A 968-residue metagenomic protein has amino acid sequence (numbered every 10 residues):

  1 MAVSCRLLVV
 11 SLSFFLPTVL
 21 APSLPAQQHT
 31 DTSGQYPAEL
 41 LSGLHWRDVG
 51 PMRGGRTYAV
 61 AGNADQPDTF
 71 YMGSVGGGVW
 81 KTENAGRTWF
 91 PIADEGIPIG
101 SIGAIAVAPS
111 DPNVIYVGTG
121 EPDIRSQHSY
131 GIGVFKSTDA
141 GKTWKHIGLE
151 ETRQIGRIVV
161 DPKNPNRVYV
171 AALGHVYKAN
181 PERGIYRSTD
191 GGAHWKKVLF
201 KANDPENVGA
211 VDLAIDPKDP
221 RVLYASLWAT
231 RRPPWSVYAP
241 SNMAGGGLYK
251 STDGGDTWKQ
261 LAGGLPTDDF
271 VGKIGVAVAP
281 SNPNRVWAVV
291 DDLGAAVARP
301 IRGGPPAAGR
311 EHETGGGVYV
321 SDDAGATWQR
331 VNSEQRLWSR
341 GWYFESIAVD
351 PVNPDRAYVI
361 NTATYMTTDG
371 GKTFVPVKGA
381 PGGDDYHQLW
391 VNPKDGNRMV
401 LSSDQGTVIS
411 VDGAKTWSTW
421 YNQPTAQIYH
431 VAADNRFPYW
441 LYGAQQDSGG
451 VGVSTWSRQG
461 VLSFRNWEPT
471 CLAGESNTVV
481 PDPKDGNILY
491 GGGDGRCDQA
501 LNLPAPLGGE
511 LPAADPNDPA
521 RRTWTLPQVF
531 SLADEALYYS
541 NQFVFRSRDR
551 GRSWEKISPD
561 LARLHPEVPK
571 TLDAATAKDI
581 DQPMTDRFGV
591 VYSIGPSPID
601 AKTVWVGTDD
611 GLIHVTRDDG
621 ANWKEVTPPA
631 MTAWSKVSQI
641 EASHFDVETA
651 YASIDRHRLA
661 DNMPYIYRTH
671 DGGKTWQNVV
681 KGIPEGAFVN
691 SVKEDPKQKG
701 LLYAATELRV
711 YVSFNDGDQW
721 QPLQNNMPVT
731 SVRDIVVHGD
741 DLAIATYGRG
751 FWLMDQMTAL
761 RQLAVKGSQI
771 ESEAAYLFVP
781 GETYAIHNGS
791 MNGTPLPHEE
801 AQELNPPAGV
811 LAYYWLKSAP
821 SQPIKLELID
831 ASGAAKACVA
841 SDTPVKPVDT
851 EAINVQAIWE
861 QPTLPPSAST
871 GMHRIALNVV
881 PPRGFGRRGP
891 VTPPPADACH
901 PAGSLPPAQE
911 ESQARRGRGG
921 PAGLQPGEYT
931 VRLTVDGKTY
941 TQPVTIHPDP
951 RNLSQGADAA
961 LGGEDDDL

Functional and structural regions predicted by a protein language model:
L8-A21: Bacterial N-terminal signal peptides
P22-A26: Boundary at the C-terminal end of the N-terminal hydrophobic targeting segment
Q27-E800, P807-Y813, S841-P844, E851-I853: Beta-propeller blade termini and top-face loops
V276, A812-S818, L877-V879: Aromatic/hydrophobic beta-strand junction motif of beta-rich domains
S768-P795, D936-L968: Extended, polar beta-sheet/loop recognition surfaces of beta-rich domains that mediate binding to diverse ligands
A812-Y813, P820-V839, E928-R932: Beta-strand-rich binding/interaction modules
A835-A922: Glycine-centered tight-turn motifs at strand-turn-strand junctions
